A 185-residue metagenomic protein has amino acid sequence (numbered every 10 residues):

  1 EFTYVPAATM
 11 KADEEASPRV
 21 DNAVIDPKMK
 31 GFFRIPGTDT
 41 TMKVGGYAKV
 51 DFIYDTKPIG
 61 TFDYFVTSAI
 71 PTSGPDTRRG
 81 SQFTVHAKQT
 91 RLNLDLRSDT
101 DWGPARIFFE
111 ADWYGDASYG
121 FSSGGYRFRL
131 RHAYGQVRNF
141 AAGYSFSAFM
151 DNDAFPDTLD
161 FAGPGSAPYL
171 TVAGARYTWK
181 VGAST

Functional and structural regions predicted by a protein language model:
E1-F32: Short coil-to-helix leader/linker segments, especially the first N-terminal amphipathic alpha-helix with its helix
K30-Y64, A69, G74-T185: Outer membrane beta-barrel
